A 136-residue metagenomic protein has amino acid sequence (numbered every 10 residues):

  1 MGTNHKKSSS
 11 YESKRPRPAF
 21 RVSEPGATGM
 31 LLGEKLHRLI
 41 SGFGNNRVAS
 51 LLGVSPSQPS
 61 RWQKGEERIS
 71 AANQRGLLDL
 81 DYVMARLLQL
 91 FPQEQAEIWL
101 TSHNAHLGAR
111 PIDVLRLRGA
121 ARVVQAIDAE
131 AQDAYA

Functional and structural regions predicted by a protein language model:
M1-A136: Non-transmembrane "mature" sequence context
